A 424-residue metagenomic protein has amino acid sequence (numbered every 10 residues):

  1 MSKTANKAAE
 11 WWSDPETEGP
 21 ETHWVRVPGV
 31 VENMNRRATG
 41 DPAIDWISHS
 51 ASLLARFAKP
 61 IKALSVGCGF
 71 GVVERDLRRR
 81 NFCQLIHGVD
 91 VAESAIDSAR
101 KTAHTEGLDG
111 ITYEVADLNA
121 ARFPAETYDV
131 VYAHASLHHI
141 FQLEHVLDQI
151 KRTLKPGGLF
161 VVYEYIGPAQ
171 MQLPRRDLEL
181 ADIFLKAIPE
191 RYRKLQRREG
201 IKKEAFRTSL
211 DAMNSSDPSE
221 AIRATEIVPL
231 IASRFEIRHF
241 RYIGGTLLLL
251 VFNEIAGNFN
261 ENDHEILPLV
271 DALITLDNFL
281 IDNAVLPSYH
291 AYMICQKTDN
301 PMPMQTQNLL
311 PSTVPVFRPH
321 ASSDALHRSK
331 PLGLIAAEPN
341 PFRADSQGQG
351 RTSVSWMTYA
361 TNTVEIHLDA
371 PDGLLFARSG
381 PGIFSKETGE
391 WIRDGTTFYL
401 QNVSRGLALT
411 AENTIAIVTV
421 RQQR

Functional and structural regions predicted by a protein language model:
M1-E32: N-terminal, positively charged/glycine-rich alpha-helical extensions of SAM-dependent methyltransferases
R26, R37-I61: Conserved alpha-helix/loop element of class I SAM-dependent methyltransferases that forms part of the SAM/SAH-binding
S65, F70-A120: Class I SAM-dependent methyltransferase SAM/SAH-binding core
R122-V130: A short acidic, Gly/Pro-enriched loop at the edge of an enzyme's catalytic core that lines a small-molecule cofactor
E144-L159: A short glycine-rich, Lys/Arg-flanked "PGG" loop and its adjoining helix->strand segment in the class I
V161-L195: Conserved class I S-adenosyl-L-methionine
R191-F259: Substrate-binding/catalytic lobe of Class I Rossmann-like enzymes that use SAM or dcSAM, i.e., the mid-to-C-terminal
H327-R424: Extended, solvent-exposed regions of the mature portions of secreted/cell-surface glycoproteins
